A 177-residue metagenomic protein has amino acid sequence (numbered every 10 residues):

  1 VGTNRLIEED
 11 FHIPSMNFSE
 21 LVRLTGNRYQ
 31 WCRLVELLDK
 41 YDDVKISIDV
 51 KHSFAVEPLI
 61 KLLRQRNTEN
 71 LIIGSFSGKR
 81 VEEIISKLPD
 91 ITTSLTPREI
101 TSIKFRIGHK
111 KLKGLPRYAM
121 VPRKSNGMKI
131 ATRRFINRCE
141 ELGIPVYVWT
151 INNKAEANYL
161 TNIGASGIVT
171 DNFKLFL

Functional and structural regions predicted by a protein language model:
V1-D43, L95-T96, T101-L115, V121-N126: An active-site metal/cofactor-coordinating segment within enzyme catalytic domains
V22, G26-W31, K104-L177: C-terminal active-site rim and adjoining tail of enzyme catalytic domains
E36-I46, R66, C139-G143: A structural motif corresponding to the C-terminal end of an alpha-helix and its immediate exit/capping segment
K45-S47, N70-G74, D90-S94, P116-M120 (+2 more regions): Structural preference for beta-strand elements that scaffold enzyme active sites
K51, G74-F76, W149, D171: Replace "coordinates the UDP/GDP/TDP-sugar" with "coordinates nucleotide-activated sugar donors
F54-R66, V81-I91, E99-K111: Distinct, well-ordered alpha-helical segments
A55-P58, R80-E83, A131, F135 (+1 more regions): Short acidic active-site motifs
S75, P97-E99, V148-K154: Glycine-rich beta-to-alpha transition loops that act as phosphate-gripper elements at the mouths of alpha/beta enzyme
